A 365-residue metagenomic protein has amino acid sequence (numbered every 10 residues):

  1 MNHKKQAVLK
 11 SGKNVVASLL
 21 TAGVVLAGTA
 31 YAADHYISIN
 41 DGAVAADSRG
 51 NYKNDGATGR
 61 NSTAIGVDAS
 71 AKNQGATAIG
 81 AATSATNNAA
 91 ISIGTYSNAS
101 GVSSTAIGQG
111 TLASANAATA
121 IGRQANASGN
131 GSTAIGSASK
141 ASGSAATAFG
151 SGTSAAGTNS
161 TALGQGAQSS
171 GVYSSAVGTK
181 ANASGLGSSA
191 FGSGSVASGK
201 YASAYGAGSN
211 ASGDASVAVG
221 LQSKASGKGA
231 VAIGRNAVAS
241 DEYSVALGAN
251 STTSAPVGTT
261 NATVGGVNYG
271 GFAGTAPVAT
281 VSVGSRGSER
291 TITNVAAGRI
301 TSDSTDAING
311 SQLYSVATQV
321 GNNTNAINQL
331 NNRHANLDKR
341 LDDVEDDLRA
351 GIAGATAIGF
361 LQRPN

Functional and structural regions predicted by a protein language model:
N2-R60, I65-D68, F272, Y314-N365: Secretion/assembly modules of Gram-negative surface proteins
A32-V264, N268-Y269, T275-V278: Periodic small-residue-enriched repeat registers in elongated scaffold domains
E242, A249-N250, P256-T259, V264-Y269 (+1 more regions): A signal for long, low-complexity, Ser/Thr/Asn-enriched, surface-exposed stalk/shaft and domain-boundary segments
